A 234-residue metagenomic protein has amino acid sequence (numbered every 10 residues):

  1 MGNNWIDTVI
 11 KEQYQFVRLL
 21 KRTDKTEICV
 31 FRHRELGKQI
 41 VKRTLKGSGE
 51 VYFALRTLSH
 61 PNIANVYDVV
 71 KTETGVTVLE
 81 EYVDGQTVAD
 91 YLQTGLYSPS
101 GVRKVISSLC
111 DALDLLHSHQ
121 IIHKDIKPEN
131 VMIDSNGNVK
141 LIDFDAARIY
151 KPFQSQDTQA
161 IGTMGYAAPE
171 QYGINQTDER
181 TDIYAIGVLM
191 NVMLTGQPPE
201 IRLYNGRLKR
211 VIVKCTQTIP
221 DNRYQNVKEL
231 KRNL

Functional and structural regions predicted by a protein language model:
Q15-F53: ATP-binding glycine-rich loop module of kinase domains
S59-D68: Conserved HxN/HPN-centered segment at the entrance to the catalytic loop of eukaryotic protein kinase-like domains
E73-T87, Y91: Conserved short submotifs of the Hanks-type protein kinase catalytic core that shape the nucleotide-binding pocket
V105-I106: Activation segment signature within eukaryotic-like protein kinase domains
H117-I133: Catalytic-loop of the protein kinase fold
D157-E170: Conserved activation segment of eukaryotic-like protein kinases, specifically the C-terminal portion of the activation
D182: Conserved catalytic-loop aspartate of Hanks-type protein kinases
